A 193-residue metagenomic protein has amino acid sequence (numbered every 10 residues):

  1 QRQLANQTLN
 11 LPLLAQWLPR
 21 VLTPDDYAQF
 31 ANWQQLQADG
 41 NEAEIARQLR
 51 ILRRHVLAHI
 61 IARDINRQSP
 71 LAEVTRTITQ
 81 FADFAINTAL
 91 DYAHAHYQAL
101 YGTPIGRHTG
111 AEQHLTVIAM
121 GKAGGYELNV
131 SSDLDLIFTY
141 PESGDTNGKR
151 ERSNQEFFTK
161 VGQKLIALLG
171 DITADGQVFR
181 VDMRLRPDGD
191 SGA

Functional and structural regions predicted by a protein language model:
Q1-A193: Non-catalytic regulatory/linker segments of enzymes
